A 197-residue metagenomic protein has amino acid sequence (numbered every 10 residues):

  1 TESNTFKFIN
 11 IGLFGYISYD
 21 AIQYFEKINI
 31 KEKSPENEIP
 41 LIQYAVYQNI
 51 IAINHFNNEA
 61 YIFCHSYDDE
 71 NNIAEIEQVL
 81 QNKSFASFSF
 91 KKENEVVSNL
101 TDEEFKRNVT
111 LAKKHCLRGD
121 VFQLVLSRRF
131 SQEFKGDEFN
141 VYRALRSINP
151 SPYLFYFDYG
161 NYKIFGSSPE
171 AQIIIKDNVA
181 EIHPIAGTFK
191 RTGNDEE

Functional and structural regions predicted by a protein language model:
T1-E197: Extended alpha-helical targeting/anchoring segments, especially N-terminal organellar/secretory targeting helices
